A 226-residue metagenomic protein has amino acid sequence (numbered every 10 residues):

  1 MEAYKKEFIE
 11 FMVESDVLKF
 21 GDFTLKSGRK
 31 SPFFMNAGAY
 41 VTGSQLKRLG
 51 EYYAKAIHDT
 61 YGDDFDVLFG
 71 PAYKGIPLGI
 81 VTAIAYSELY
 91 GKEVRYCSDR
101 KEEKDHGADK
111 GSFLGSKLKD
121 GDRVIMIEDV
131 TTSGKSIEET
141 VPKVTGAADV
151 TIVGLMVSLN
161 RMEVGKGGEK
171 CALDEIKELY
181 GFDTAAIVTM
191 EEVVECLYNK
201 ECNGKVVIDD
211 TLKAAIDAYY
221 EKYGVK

Functional and structural regions predicted by a protein language model:
M1-I127, T132-K226: PRPP-associated nucleotide enzymes
